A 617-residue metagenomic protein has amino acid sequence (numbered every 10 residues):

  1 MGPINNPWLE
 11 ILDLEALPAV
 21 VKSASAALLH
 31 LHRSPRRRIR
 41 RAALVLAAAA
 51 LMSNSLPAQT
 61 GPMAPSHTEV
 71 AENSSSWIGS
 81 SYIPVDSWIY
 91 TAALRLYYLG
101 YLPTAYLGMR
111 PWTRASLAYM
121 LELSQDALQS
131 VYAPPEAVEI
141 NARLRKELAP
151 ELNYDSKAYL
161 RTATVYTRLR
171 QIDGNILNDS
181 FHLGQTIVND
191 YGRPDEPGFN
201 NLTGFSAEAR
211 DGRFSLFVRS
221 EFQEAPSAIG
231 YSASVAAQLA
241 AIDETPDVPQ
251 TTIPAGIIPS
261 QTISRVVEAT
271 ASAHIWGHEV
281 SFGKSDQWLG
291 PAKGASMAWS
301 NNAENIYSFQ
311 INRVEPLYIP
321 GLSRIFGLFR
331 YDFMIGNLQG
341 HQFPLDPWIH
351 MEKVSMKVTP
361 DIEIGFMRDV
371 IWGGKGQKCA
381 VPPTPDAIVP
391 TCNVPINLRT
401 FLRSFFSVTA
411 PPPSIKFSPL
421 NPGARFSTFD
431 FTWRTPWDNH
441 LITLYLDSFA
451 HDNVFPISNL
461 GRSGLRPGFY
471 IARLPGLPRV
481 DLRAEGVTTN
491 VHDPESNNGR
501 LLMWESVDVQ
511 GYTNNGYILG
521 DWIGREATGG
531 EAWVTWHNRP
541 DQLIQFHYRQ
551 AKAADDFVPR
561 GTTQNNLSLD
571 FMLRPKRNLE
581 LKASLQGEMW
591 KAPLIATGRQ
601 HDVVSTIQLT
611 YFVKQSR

Functional and structural regions predicted by a protein language model:
M1-R37: N-terminal secretory signal peptides that target proteins for export/translocation
A42-N54: Bacterial N-terminal signal peptides
L56-G198, S206-G212: N-terminal periplasmic/intermembrane-space "pro-region" immediately following the signal or transit peptide
Y82, A105-R110, Q129-E139, A158 (+9 more regions): Short loop/turn motifs that connect adjacent beta-strands in outer-membrane beta-barrel proteins
A209-P246, D361: Carboxylate/His-rich catalytic cores and anion/metal-binding grooves
Q261-T270, G277, S281-W299, E304 (+1 more regions): A conserved hydrophobic secondary-structure block that centers on an alpha-helix together with its immediately flanking
Q287-W288, I306-T513, R525-A532, H537 (+3 more regions): Signature for the C-terminal beta-barrel architecture of outer-membrane proteins
H601-R617: Outer-membrane beta-barrel "beta-signal"
